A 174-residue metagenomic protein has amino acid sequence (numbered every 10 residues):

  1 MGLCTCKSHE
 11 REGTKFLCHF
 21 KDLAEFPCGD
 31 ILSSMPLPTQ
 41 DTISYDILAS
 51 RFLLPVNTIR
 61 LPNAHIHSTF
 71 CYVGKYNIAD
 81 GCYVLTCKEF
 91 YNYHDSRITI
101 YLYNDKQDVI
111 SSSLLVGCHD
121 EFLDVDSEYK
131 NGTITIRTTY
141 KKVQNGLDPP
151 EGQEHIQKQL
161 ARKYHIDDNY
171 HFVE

Functional and structural regions predicted by a protein language model:
M1-C4: Sec-dependent bacterial lipoprotein signal peptides
C6-G74: Terminal domain-start segments
T69, Y83-V84, H94-T99, D120-D124 (+1 more regions): Short, surface-exposed coil-to-beta transition loops
C71-A79, D126-K130: Structural signature of eukaryotic scaffold interfaces centered on beta-propeller domains
I78, D95-I110: Predominantly extracellular/secreted and cell-surface proteins with exposed, flexible low-complexity segments
A79-F90, N131-K141: Short beta-strand elements that form the blades of beta-propeller/WD-repeat-like and other beta-sheet-rich scaffold
K88-H94, P150-H155: Short consensus segments that form the blades of beta-propeller domains, in both extracellular/periplasmic
V109-E174: Short aromatic loop motif centered on NTY/YTY
